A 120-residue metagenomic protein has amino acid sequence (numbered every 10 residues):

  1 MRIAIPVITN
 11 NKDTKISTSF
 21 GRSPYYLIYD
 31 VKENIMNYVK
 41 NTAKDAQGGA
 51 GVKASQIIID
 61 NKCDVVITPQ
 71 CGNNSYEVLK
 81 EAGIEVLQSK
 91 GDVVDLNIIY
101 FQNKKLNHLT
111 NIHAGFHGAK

Functional and structural regions predicted by a protein language model:
M1-G49, K53, D60-N61, E81 (+1 more regions): Non-catalytic interface/targeting segments
P69: Conserved residues at the C-terminal ends of beta-strands
